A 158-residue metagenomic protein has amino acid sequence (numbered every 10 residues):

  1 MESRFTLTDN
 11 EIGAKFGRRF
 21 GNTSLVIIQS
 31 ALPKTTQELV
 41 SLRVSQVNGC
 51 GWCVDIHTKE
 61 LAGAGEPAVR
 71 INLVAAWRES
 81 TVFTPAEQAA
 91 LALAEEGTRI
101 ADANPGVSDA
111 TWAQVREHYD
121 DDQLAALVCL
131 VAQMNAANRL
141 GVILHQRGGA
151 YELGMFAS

Functional and structural regions predicted by a protein language model:
M1-S158: Hydrophobic alpha-helical segments
